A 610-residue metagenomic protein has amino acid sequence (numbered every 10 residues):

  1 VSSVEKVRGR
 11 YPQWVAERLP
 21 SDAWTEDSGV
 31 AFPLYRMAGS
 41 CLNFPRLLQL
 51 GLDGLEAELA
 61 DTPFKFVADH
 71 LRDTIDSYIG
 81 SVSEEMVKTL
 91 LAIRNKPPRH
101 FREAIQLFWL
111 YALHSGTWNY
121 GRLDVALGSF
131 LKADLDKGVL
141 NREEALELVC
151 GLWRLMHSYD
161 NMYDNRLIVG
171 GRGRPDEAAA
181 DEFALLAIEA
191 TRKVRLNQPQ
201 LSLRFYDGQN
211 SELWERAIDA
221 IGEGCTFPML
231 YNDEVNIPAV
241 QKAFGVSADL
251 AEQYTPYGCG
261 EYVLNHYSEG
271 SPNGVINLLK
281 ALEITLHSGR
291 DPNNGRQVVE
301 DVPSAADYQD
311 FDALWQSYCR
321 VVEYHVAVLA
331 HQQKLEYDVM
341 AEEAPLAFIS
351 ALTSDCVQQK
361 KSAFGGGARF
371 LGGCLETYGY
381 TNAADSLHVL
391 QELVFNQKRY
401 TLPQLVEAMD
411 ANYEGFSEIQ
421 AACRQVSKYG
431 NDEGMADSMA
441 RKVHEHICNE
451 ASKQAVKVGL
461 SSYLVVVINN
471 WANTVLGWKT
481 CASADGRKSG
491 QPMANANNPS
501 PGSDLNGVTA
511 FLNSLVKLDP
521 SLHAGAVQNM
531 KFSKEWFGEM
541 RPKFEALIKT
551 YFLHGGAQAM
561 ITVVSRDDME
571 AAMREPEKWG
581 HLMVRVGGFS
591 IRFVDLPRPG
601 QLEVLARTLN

Functional and structural regions predicted by a protein language model:
V1-N610: Conserved catalytic cores of very large enzyme subunits
